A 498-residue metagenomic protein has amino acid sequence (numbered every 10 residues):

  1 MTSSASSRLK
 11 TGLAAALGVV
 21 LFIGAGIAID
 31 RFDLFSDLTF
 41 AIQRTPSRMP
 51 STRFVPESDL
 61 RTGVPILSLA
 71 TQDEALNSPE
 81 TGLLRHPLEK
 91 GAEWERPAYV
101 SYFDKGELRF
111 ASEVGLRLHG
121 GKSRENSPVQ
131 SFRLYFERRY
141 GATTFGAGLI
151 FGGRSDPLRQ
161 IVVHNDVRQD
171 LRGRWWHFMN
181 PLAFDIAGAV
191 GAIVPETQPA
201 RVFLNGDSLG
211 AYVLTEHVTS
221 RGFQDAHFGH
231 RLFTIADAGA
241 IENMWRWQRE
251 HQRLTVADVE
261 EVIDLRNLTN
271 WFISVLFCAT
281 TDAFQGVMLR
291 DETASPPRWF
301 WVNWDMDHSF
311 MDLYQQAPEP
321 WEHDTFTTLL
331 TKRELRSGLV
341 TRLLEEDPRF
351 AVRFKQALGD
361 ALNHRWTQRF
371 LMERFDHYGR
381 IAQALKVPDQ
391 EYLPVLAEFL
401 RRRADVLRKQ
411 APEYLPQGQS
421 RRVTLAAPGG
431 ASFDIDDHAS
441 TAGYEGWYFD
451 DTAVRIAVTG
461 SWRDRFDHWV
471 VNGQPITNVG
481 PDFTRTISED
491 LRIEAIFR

Functional and structural regions predicted by a protein language model:
M1-S7: N-terminal Lys/Arg-rich, disordered targeting/topogenic segments
R8-A14, G18-G418: Catalytic-core segments of enzymes that bind and process phosphorylated/nucleotide-bearing substrates
L69, Q419-G429, A495: A short, amphipathic beta-strand motif
Q417-R422, G430, F449-R455: Short coil/turn motif common to extracellular beta-sandwich-like domains
L425, V479-R498: Conserved "repeat-terminator" motif of extracellular CCP/Sushi domains
A427, S432-H438, F466-G473: Change to "...patches in solvent-exposed regions of secreted, membrane-anchored, or virion-exposed structural
D436-D464, I487: Extracellular modular ligand-binding repeats in secreted and cell-surface proteins
R455-V479: Surface-exposed interfaces of beta-sheet-rich extracellular modules
